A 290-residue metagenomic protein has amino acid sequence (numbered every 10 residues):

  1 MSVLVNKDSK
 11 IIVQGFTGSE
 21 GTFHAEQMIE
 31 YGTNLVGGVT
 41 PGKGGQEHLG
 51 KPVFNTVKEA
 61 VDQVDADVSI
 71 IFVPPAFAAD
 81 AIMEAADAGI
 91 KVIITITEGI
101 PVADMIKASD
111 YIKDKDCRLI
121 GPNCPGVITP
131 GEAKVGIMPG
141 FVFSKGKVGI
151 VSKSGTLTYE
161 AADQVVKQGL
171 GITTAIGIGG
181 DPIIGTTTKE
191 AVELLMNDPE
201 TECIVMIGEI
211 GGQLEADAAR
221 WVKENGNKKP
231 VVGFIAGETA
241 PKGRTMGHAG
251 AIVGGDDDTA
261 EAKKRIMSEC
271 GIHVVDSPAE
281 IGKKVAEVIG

Functional and structural regions predicted by a protein language model:
M1-G290: Catalytic-core regions of core metabolic enzymes, especially those transforming organic acids/acyl-group intermediates
